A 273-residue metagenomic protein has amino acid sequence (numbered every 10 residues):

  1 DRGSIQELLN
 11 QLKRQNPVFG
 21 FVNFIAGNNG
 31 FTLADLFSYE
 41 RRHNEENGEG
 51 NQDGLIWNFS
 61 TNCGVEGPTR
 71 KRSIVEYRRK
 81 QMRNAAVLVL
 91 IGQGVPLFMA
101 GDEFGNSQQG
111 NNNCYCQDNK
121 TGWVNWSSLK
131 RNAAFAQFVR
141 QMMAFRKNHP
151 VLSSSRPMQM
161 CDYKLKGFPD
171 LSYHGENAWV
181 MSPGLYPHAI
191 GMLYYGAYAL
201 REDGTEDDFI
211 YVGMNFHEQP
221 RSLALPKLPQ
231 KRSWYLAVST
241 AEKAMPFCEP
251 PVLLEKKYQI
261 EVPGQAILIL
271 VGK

Functional and structural regions predicted by a protein language model:
D1-A100, G105, N113-Q117, P150-S153 (+6 more regions): Conserved alpha/beta catalytic core and glycan-binding cleft of carbohydrate-active enzymes
N29-T32, S38-N44, F104-G105, L129-R131 (+5 more regions): Short, glycine-/Ser/Thr-/acidic-enriched flexible segments
A34-E40, E45, G110-N111, D203-G204 (+3 more regions): Short conserved micro-motifs at the rims of enzyme active sites and ligand-binding pockets
W123-N125: Catalytic cores of eukaryotic secretory-pathway lumenal/extracellular enzymes that build and remodel glycoconjugates
R131-G175: Catalytic cores of secreted or luminal carbohydrate-active enzymes
M142-M143, E218-V252: C-terminal accessory region downstream of the catalytic core in glycan-modifying enzymes
Y173-P226: Carbohydrate-binding surface patches
P251-K273: C-terminal beta-strand-rich structural cap/linker in extracellular carbohydrate-active enzymes
